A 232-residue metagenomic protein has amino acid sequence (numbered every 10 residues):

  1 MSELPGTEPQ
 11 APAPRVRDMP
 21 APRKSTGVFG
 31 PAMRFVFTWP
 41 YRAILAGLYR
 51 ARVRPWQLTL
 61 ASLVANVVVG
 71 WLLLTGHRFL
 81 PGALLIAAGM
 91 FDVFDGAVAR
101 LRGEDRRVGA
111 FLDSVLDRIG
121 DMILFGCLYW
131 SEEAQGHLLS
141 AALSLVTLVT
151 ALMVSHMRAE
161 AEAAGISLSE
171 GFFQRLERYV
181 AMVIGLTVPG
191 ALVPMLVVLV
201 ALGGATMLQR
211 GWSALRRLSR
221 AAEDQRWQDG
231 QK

Functional and structural regions predicted by a protein language model:
S2-L45, S114-K232: A feature for the membrane-embedded catalytic helix bundles of lipid/isoprenoid biosynthetic enzymes
L45-V53, G109: Membrane interfacial helix-start motif at the N-side
A51-R52, L72-G76, C127, T187-V188: Helix-loop junctions at the membrane-solvent interface of multi-pass transporters, primarily the C-terminal
Q57-V108, L138-V149, A191-L202: Membrane-embedded alpha-helical segments that form the functional core of polytopic membrane enzymes, especially those
